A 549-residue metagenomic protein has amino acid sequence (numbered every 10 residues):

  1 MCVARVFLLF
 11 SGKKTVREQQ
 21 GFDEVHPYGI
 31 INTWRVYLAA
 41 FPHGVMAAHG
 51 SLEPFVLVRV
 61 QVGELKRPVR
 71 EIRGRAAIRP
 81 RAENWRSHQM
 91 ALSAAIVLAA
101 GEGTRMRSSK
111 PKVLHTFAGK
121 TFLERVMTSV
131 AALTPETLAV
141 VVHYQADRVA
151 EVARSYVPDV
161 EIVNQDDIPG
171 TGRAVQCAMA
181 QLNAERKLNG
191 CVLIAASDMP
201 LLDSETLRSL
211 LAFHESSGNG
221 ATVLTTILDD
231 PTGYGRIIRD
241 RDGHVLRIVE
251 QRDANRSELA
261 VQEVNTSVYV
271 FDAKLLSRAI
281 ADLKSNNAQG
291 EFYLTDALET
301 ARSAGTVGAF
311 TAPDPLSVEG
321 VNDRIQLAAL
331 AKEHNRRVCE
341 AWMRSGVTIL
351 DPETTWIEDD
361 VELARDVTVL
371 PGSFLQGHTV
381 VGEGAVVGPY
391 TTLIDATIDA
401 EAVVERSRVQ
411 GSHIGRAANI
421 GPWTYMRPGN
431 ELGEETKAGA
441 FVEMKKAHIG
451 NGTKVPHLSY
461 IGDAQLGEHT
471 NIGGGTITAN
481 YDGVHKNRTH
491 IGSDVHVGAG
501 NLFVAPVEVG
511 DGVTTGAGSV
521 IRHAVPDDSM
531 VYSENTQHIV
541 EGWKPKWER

Functional and structural regions predicted by a protein language model:
C2, V6, V16-E24, G29-V36 (+4 more regions): Short, positively charged low-complexity motifs
A77-Q89: Short, Lys/Arg-enriched N-terminal segments with co-localized hydrophobic residues within the first ~10-30 amino acids
M90-A94, K120-A212: Conserved N-terminal catalytic core of the sugar/cofactor nucleotidyltransferase
L92-F117, L133, Y156: Glycine-rich N-terminal loop/short-helix segment of MobA-like nucleotidyltransferase
D147, L202-A288, T295, G305-T306: Conserved core of the sugar-phosphate nucleotidyltransferase
Q262-A364: Conserved alpha/beta core of the MobA/IspD/sugar-nucleotide pyrophosphorylase nucleotidyltransferase superfamily
V361-N430, E434: Acidic, glycine-rich loop-and-beta core segments that form the ion-binding/anion-interacting portion of active sites
V404-R549: Glycine-rich hexapeptide-repeat left-handed beta-helix
